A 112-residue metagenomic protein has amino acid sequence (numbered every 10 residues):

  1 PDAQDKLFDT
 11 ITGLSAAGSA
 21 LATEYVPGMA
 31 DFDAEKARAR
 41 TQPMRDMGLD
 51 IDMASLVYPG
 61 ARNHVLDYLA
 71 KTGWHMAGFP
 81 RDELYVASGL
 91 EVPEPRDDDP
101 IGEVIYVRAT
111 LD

Functional and structural regions predicted by a protein language model:
P1-D112: Alpha-helical subdomain
